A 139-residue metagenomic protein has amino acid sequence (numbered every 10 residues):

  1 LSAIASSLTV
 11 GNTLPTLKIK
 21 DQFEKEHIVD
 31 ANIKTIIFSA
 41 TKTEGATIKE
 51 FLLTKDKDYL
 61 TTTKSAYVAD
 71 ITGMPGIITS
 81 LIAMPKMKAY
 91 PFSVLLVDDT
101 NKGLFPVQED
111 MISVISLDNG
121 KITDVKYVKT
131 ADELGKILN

Functional and structural regions predicted by a protein language model:
L1-L14: N-proximal helix/coil linker or "cap" segments that precede and/or mark the start of modular domains
N12-L14, D30-N32, L60, E109-D110: Extracytoplasmic
T16-I33: A short beta-strand-turn-helix
D21, I48-L53, D99-N101: N-terminal post-signal-peptidase region of extra-cytosolic proteins
D30-A31, V97-G135: Thiol/disulfide oxidoreductase modules built on the thioredoxin-like
T35, E44-P85: Structural microenvironment flanking redox-active thiols in thiol-disulfide oxidoreductases
I37-S39: Structural cue for short, hydrophobic secondary-structure segments
A66-V68, I82-E109: Short, internal strand/loop/helix patches that form the active-site neighborhood or redox-interaction surface
